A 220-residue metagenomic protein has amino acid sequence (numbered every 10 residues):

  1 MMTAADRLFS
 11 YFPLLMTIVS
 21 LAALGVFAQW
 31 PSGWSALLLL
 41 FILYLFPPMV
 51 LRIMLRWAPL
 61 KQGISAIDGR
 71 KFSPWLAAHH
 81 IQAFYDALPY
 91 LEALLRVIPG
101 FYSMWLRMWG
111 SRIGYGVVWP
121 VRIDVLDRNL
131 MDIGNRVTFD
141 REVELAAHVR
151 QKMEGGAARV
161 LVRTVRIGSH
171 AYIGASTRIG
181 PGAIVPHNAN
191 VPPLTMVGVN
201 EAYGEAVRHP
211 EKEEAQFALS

Functional and structural regions predicted by a protein language model:
M1-W109, K212, A218-S220: Terminal amphipathic alpha-helical/low-complexity segments used for targeting or macromolecular assembly
I18-A23, V117-W119, A171: Hydrophobic, membrane-inserted alpha-helices
L24, N129, A202: Histidine- and aromatic-rich ligand-binding microenvironments
D86-L88, V118-W119, M153-E154: A short, structure-level motif marking secondary-structure boundaries and short turns
R96, W119-P120, V149-K152: Conserved short histidine dyad/triad with adjacent acidic residue
I98-L126, L130, G134: Short linear elements at protein peripheries
F139-S220: Glycine-rich hexapeptide-repeat left-handed beta-helix
